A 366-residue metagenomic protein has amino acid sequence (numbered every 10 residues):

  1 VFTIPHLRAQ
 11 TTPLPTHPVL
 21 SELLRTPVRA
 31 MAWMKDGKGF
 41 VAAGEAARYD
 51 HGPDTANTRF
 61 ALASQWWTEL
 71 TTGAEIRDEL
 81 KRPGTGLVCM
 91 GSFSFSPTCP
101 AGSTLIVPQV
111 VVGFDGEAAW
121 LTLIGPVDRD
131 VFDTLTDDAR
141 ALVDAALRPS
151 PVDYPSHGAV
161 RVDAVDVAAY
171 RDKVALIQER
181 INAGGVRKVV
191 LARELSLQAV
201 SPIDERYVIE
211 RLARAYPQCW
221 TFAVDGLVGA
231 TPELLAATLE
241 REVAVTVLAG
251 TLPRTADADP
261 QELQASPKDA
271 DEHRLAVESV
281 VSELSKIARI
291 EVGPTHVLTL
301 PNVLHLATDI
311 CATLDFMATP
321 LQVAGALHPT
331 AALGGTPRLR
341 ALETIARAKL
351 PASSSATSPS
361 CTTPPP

Functional and structural regions predicted by a protein language model:
V1-A63, D138-A175, E179, E194-Q198 (+1 more regions): Contiguous alpha-helical scaffold segments within structured protein domains that host functional hotspots
P13-P15, E22-L23, A32-W33, F95-T104 (+5 more regions): Short, solvent-exposed secondary-structure boundary motifs
V28-K35, V88-M90, R187-V189, P217-V224: A short, Trp-centered hydrophobic/proline-enriched beta-strand micro-motif
W33-F40, D115-G116, G125-P126, V224-G226 (+1 more regions): Short, flexible beta-strand-to-coil junctions
A42-R48, P100-V110, A119, R193-L275 (+3 more regions): An anion-binding catalytic pocket shared by soluble metabolic enzymes
Q65-E194, P267, K286-P294: Non-catalytic accessory segments adjacent to catalytic cores
G184, A236, E278: Conserved hydrophobic/aromatic pocket- or pore-lining residues that grip, position, or stack substrates in active sites
G334-P366: Glycine-rich, small/acidic residue-mixed loop/short-helix segments
